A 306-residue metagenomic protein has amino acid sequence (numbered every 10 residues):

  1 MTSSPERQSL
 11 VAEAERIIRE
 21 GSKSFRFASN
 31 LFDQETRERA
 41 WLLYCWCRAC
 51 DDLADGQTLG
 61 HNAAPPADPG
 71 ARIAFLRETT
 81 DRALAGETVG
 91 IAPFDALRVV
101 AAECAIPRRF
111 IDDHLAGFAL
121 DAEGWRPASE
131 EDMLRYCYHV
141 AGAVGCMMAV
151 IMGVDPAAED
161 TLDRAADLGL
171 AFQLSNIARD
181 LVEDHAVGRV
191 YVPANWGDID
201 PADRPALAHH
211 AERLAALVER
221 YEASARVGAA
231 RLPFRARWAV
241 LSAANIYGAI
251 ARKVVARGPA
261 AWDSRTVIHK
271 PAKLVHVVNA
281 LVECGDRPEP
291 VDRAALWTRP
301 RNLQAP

Functional and structural regions predicted by a protein language model:
M1-L174, A178-P306: Catalytic cores of Mg2+-dependent Asp-rich isoprenoid enzymes
